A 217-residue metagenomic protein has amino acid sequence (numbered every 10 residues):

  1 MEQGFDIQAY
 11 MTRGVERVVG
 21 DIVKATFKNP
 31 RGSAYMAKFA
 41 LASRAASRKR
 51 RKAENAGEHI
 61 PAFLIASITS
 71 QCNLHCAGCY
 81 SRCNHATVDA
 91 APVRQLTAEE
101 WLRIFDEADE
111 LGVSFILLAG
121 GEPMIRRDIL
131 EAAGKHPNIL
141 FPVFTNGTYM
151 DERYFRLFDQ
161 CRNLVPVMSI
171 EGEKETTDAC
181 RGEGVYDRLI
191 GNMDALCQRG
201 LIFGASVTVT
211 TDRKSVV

Functional and structural regions predicted by a protein language model:
E2-R153: Conserved alpha-helical substructure of the radical SAM core
A98-L118, M124-V217: Radical SAM/AdoMet-radical enzyme domain recognition
